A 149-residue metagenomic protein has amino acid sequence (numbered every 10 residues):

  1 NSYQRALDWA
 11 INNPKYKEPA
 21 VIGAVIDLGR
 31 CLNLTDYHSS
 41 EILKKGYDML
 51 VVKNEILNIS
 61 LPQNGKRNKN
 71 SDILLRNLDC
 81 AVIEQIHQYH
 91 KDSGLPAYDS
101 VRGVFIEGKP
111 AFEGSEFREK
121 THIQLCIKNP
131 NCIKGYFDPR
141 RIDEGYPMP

Functional and structural regions predicted by a protein language model:
Y3-Y16: Short active-site loop/helix that positions an aromatic residue
P19-P149: Active-site and NAD+-binding cores of ADP-ribose-processing enzymes
